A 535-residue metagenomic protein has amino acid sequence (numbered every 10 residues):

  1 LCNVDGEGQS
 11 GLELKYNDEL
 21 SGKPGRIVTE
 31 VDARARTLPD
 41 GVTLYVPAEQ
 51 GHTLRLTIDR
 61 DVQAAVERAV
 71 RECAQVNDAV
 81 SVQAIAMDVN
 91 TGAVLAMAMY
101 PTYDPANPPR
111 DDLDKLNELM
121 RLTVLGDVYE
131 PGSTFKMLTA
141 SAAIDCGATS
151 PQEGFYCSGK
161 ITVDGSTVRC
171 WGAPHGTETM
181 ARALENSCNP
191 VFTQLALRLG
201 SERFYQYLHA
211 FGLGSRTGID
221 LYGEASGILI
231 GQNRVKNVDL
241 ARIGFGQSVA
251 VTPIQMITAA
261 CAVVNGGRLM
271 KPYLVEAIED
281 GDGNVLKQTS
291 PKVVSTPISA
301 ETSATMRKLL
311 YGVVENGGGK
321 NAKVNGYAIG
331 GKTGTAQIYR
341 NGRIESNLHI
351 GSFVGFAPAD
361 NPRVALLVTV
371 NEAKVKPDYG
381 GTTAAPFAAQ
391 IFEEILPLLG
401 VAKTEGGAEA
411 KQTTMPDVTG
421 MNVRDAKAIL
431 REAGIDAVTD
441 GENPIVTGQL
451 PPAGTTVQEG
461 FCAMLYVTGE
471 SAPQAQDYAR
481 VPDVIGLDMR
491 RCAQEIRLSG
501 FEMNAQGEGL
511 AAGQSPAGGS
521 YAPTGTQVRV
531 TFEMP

Functional and structural regions predicted by a protein language model:
L1-G51, I338, V368, P386 (+1 more regions): Small/polar-residue-rich segments within soluble enzyme cores
L1-V4, E19-K23, T57, A64 (+20 more regions): Structured segments of extracytoplasmic/periplasmic soluble domains in secreted or envelope-associated proteins
L1-V4, T43, D59-D61, M87-T91 (+13 more regions): Solvent-exposed coil/turn segments that connect beta secondary-structure elements in extracytoplasmic/periplasmic
L12, I27, Q50-L54, V80-Q83 (+14 more regions): Envelope-exposed proteins and targeting segments
D32-Y45, V89-S133, L138-V370: Beta-lactam-recognizing serine transpeptidase/beta-lactamase-like catalytic domain environment
P39-V82: Conserved, well-ordered alpha-helix/loop/beta-strand core segments that scaffold catalytic motifs
A79-T91, Y156-S158, L221-A225, Y273-V285 (+3 more regions): Acidic/histidine-enriched alpha-helical segments
T289, K323-G326, R340, N347 (+1 more regions): Ligand-recognition elements built from short beta-strands and adjacent flexible loops
